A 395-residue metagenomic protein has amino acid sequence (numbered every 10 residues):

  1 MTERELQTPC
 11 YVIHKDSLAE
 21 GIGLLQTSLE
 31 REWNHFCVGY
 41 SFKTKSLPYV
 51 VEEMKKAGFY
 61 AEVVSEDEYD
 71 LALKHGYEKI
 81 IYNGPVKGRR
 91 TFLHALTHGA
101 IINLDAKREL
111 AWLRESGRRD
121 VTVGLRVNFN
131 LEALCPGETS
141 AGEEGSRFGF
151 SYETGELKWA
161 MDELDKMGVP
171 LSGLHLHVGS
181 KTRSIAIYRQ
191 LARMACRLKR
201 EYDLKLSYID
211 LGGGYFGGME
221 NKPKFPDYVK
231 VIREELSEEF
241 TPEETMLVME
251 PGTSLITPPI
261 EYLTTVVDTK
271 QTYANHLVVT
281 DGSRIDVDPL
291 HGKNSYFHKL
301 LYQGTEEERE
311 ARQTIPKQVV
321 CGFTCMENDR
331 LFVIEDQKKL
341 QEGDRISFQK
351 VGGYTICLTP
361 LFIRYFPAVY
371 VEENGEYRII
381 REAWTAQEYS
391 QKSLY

Functional and structural regions predicted by a protein language model:
M1-I102, K107-V121, K158, K166-P170 (+4 more regions): A charged N-terminal "starter" segment
L18, K43, S65, A95 (+6 more regions): Conserved, mostly hydrophobic/aromatic
T44-S46, D67-E68, V86-G88, A106-R108 (+6 more regions): Active-site-proximal loop/turn and secondary-structure-junction residues that shape catalytic pockets, frequently
V51, L73-K74, F92-H94, R114-G117 (+6 more regions): Short acidic, glycine/serine/threonine-rich loops at helix termini
I81, N103, G124-R126, H175 (+6 more regions): Structured core elements
D120-E132: Glycine-rich, aromatic-flanked loop segments that form ligand/cofactor-binding clefts across common enzyme folds
L131-T269: Active-site loop/helix belt of alpha/beta enzymes
V231, M246-Y395: Charged (often Lys/Glu-rich) extended helix/loop segments that serve as interaction or gating elements
